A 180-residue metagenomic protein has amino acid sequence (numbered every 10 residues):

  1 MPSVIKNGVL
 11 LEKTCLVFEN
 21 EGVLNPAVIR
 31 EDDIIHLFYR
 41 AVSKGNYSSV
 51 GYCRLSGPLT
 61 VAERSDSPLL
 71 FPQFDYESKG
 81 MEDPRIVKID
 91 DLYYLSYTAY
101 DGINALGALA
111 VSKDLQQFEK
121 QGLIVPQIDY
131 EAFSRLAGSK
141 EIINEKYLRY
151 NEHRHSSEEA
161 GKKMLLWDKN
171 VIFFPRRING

Functional and structural regions predicted by a protein language model:
M1-E21, N25, I29-K79, K88-G180: Beta-rich carbohydrate-recognition and catalytic domains
